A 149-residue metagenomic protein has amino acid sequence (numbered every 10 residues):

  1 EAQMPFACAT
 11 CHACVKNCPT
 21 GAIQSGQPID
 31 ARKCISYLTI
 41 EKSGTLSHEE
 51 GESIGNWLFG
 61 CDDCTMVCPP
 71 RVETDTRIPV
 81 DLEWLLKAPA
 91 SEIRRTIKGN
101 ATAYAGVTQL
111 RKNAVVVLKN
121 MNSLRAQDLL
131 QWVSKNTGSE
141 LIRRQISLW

Functional and structural regions predicted by a protein language model:
E1-A2, A31-E50, P89-R94: Short, charged low-complexity linear segments at domain edges
E1-K16: Glycine-rich adenosyl-nucleotide cofactor-binding module
A13-S36, W57-F59, D63-R77: Iron-sulfur cluster-binding cysteine motifs and their immediate structural context in ferredoxin-like electron-transfer
S47-D81, K98-A103, Q109-L110, V116: C-terminal amphipathic alpha-helical segment
P79-L82, E92-T96, S123-K135: Amphipathic alpha-helical scaffolding segments comprising HEAT/armadillo-like alpha-solenoid repeats
A101-A105, W132-I142: Short coil turns that connect the paired helices of HEAT/ARM alpha-solenoid repeats
L110, A126, G138-R143: Positions within the helices of HEAT/ARM-like alpha-solenoid repeats
R111-M121, R143-W149: Structural detector for internal amphipathic alpha-helices that build alpha-solenoid repeat scaffolds
